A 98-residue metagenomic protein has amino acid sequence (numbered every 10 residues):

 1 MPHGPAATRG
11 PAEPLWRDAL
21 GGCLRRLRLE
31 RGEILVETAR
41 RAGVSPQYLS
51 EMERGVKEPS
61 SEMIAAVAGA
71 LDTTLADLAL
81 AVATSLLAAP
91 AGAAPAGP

Functional and structural regions predicted by a protein language model:
M1-A19, G97-P98: N-terminal flexible/basic segments that precede or flank functional cores
G22-A39: Short basic helix-loop element that most often maps to the first helix and adjoining turn of HTH DNA-binding modules
C23, I34, S60-M63, T74: Residues that mark the N-terminal boundary/hinge immediately upstream of a DNA-recognition element
I34-E51: Short alpha-helical DNA-recognition segment
L35, P46, V56-K57, L75: The DNA-contacting recognition helix of HTH DNA-binding domains and analogous helical DNA-recognition elements
M63-A68, L78: Hydrophobic micro-packing sites on short alpha-helices
L80-P98: Short, charged recognition helix plus adjacent turn of helix-turn-helix-like nucleic-acid-binding domains
